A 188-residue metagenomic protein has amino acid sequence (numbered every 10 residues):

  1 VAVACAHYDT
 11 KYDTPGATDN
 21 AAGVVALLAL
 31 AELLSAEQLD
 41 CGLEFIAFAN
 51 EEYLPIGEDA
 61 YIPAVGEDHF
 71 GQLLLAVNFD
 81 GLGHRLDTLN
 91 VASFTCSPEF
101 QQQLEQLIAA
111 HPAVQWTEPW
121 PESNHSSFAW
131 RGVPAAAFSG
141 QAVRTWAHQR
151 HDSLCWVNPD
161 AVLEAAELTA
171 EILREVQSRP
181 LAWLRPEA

Functional and structural regions predicted by a protein language model:
V1-T10: Acidic/His- and Gly-rich active-site-bordering loop/insert found across diverse amide/peptide-bond hydrolases
A2, L43, A136: A broad, low-specificity signal marking well-ordered, structured residues that form hydrophobic/aromatic
V3, L34, I56, V77 (+2 more regions): Residue-level signal for pocket-adjacent positions within structured domains
T10-Q103: Acidic/histidine-rich catalytic neighborhood of metal-dependent amide-processing enzymes
L73-L74, L82-A188: Active-site-adjacent substrate-binding region of metalloamidase/peptidase-like peptide-processing proteins
